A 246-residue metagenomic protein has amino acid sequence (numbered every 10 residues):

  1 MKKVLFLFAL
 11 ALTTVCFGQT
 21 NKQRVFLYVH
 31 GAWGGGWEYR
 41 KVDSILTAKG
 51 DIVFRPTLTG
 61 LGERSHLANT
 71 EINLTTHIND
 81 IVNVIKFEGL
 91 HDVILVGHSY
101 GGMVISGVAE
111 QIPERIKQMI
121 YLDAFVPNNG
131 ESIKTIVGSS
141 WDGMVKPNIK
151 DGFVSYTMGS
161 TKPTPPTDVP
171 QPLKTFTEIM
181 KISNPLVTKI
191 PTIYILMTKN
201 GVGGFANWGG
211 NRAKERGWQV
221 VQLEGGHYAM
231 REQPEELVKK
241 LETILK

Functional and structural regions predicted by a protein language model:
M1-K22: Bacterial Sec-dependent N-terminal signal peptides
G31-G34, S99: Active-site glycine-rich loops that stabilize anionic/oxyanionic intermediates across multiple enzyme folds
W33-K41, V53: Serine-hydrolase catalytic-loop signature spanning alpha/beta hydrolases and amidase-signature enzymes
L46-H66: Conserved alpha/beta-hydrolase
T70, E110, I116, I120-D151 (+3 more regions): Flexible "cap/lid" loop of the alpha/beta hydrolase fold
I78-V93: Conserved acidic catalytic loop of the alpha/beta-hydrolase fold
V96-G97, G101, I105: Gly/Ala-rich beta-loop-alpha elbow adjacent to hydrolase catalytic centers
T198-G225, R231, E236, I244: Conserved loop-alpha-helix segment in the C-terminal half of the alpha/beta-hydrolase fold that carries the catalytic
